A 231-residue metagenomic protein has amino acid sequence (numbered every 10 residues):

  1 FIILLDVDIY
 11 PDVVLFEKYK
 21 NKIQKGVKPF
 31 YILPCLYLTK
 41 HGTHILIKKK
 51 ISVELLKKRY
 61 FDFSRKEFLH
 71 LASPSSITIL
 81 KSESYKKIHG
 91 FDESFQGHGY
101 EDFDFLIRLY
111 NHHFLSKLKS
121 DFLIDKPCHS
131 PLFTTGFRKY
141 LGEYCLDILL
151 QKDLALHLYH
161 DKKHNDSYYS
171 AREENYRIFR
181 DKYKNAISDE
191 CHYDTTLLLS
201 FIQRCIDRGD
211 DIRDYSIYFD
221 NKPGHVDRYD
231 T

Functional and structural regions predicted by a protein language model:
F1, P29-F30, D147-I148: Short, Asp-centered acidic motifs that coordinate Mg2+ and/or phosphate in catalytic or ligand-binding sites
F1-Y10: Short beta-strand-to-loop acidic/aromatic patch adjacent to the donor-nucleotide binding site
D6, C35, H98: Residues that line or immediately flank small-molecule/substrate-binding pockets and catalytic motifs
D12-S94: Conserved catalytic core of nucleotide-sugar-dependent glycosyltransferases
G97-H98, F103-T231: C-terminal catalytic/acceptor-binding lobe
